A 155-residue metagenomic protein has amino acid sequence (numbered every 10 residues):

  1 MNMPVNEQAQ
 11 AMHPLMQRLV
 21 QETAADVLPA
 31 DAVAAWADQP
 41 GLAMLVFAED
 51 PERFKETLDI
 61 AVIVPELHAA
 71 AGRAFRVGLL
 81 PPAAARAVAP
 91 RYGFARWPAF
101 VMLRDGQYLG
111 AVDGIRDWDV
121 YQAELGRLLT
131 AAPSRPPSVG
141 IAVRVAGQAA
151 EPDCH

Functional and structural regions predicted by a protein language model:
M1-A43, A48-R73, A83, P90-R96 (+1 more regions): Non-globular targeting/processing and membrane-anchoring segments
G78-L80: General small-molecule cofactor/ligand-binding pocket signal
V101: Gly/His-enriched, cation/cofactor- and phosphate-binding structural elements
